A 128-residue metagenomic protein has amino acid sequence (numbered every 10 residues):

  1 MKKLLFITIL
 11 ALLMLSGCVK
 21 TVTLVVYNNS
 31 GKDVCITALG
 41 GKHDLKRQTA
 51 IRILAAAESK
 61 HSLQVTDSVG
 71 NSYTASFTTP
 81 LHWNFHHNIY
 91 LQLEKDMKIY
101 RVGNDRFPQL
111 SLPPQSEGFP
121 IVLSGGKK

Functional and structural regions predicted by a protein language model:
M1-C18: Sec-dependent bacterial lipoprotein signal peptides
L4-L5, V22, D44: Residue-level detector of intrinsically disordered/flexible regions characterized by low predicted structural confidence
L5-I7, V26, V65: Intrinsically disordered, low-complexity peptide-like regions
C18-Y27, N71-K128: Intrinsically disordered, low-complexity segments enriched in small/polar residues
T21, G31, E58-K60: A generic structural motif
N28-V34: Short proline/glycine-enriched turn/loop motifs at strand-loop junctions of beta-rich domains
C35-S76: Post-signal-peptide N-terminal segment of Sec-exported extracytoplasmic proteins
